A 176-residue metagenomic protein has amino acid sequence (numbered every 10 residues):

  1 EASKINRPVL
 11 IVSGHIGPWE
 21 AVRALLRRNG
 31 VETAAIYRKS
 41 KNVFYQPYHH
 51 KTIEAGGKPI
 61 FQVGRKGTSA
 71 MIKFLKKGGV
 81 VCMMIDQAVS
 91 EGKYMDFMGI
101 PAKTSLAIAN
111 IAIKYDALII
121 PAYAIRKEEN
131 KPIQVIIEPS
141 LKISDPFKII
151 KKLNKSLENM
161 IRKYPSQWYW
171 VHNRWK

Functional and structural regions predicted by a protein language model:
S3-I5, R28-E32, R65-K176: Non-catalytic C-terminal accessory region of glycerolipid acyltransferases and related lyso-lipid remodeling enzymes
R7-R65, S90-M95, I100, N130: Catalytic core of membrane glycerolipid acyltransferases/transacylases, capturing the structured, soluble-facing
